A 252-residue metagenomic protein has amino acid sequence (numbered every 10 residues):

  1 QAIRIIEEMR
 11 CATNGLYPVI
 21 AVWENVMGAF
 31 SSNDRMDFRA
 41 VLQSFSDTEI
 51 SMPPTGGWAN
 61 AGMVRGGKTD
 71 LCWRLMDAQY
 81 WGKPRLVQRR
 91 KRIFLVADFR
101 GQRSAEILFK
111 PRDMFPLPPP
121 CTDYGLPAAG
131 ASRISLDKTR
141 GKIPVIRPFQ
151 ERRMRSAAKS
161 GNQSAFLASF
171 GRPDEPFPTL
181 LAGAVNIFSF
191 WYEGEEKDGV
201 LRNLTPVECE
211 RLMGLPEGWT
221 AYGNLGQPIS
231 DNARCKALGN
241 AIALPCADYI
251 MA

Functional and structural regions predicted by a protein language model:
Q1-V185, L201-R202: Class I S-adenosyl-L-methionine
E8, A182-G183, P206-Y222: Glycine-rich, acidic and aromatic/proline-enriched surface loops and short helix-turn segments that act as binding
G66-G67, S156, M213-P228: Active-site-adjacent bridging/hinge elements
V185-Y192: Short, surface-exposed terminal/edge motifs of secreted or surface/virion proteins that either
K197-G199, T205: Helix-centered, glycine/charged polyanion-binding patches within enzymatic domains that contact phosphate-containing
L212, A237-A252: Cytochrome P450 heme-iron axial ligand motif
D231: Catalytic phosphate/metal-binding cores of nucleic-acid and nucleotide-processing enzymes, i.e., regions that mediate
